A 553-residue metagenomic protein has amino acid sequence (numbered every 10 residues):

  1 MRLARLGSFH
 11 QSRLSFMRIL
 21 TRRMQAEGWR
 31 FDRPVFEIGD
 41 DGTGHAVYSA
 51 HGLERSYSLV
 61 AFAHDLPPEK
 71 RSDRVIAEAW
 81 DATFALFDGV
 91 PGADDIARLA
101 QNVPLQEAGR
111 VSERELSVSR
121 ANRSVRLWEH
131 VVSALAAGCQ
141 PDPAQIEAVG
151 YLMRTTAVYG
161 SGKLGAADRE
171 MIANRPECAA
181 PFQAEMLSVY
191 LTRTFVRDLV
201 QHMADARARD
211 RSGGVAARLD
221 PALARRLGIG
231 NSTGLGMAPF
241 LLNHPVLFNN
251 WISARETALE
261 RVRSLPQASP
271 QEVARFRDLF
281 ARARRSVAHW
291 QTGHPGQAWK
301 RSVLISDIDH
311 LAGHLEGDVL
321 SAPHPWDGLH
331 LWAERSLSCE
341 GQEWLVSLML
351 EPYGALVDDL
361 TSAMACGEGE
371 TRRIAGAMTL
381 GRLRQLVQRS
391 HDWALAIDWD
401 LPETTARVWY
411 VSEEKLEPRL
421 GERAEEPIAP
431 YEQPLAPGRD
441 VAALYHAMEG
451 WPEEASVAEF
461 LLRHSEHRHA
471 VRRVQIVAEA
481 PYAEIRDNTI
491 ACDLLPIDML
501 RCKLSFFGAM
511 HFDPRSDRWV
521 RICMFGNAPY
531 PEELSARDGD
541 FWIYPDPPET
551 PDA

Functional and structural regions predicted by a protein language model:
M1-L6: A short, surface-exposed helix-loop junction/capping segment
F9-R33: Amphipathic alpha-helical segments
M24-E78, T405-V408, I476, A483-P496 (+2 more regions): Amphipathic, interaction-prone secondary-structure segments
E54-R114, V189-R193, D198, H202-R209 (+10 more regions): Intrinsically disordered, low-complexity regulatory segments enriched in Ser/Thr/Pro and charged residues
L86, C139-G230, M237-P239, P245-N249 (+5 more regions): Intrinsically disordered, low-complexity segments enriched in glycine and mixed charged residues
A100-A167, A184: Charged, structured surface patches that assemble and position nucleic-acid processing machinery
R114-S119, M524, A536-F541, P547-P551: Acidic, serine/proline-rich low-complexity intrinsically disordered regions
G214-S535: Long, charged low-complexity terminal regions
